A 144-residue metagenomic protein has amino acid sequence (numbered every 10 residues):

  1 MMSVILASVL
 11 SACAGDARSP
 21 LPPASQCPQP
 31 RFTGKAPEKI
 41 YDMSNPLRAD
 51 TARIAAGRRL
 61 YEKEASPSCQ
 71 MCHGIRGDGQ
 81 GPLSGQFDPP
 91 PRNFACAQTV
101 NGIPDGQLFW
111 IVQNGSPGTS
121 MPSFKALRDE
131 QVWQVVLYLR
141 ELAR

Functional and structural regions predicted by a protein language model:
M1-M43: N-terminal export/targeting leaders of redox proteins
D16-S19, P23-S25, R92, I111-L139: Axial heme c-ligation environment in periplasmic c-type cytochrome domains
P30-K63: Electrostatic cytochrome c docking/interface patches
P46, R53-A56, R76, R92-N93 (+1 more regions): Conserved beta-strand positions that form and line the central face of beta-propeller blades
T51-A52, G74-D105, F109: Gly/Gly-Pro-rich "capping" loops immediately C-terminal to redox-active cysteine motifs in periplasmic/lumenal
A55-Q70, G85, G102-G106, D129: Sequence context surrounding c-type heme c attachment/ligation sites in exported
R58-Y61, Q70, F109, Q113 (+2 more regions): Non-transmembrane alpha-helical segments in soluble domains of secreted/periplasmic/extracellular proteins
E62-F87, P117-P122, E141-R144: Periplasmic/extracellular electron-transfer cofactor-ligation site, primarily the c-type cytochrome heme-c attachment
